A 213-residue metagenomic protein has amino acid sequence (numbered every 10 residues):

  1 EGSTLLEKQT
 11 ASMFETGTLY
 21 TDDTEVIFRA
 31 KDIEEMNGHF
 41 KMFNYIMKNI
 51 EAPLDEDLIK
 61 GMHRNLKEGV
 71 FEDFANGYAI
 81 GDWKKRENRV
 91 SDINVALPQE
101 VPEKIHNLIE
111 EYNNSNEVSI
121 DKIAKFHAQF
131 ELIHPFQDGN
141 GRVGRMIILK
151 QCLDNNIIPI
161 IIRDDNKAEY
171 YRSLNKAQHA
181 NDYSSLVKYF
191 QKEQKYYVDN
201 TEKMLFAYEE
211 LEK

Functional and structural regions predicted by a protein language model:
E1-K213: FIC/Doc superfamily catalytic core
